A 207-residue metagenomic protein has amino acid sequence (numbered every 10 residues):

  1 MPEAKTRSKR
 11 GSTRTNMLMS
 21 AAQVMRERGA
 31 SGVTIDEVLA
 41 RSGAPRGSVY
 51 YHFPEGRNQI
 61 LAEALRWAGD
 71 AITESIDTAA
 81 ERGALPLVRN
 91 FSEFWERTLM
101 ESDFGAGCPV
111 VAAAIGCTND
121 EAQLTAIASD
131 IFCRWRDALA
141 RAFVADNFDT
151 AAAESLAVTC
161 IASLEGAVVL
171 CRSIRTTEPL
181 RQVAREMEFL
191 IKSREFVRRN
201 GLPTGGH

Functional and structural regions predicted by a protein language model:
M1-S12, E195-H207: N-terminal intrinsically disordered/low-complexity leader segments
N16, S20, V24-E63: Helix-turn-helix
L65-A71: Short, basic, alpha-helical segments at the C-terminal edge of helix-turn-helix-like DNA-binding modules
S75-A106, L156-C160: Hydrophobic alpha-helical connector segments
L87-N90, E101-A126: Amphipathic alpha-helical segments used for helix-helix packing
T98-E101, R141, I161-P179, I191-R199: Amphipathic C-terminal alpha-helical segment
P109-A112, A151-L170, Q182, E186-F189: Hydrophobic alpha-helical segments that form the core of small-molecule binding pockets and/or dimer interfaces
D120-A122, F132-A157, R194-N200: Hydrophobic alpha-helical bundle segments that form small-molecule/ligand-binding pockets
